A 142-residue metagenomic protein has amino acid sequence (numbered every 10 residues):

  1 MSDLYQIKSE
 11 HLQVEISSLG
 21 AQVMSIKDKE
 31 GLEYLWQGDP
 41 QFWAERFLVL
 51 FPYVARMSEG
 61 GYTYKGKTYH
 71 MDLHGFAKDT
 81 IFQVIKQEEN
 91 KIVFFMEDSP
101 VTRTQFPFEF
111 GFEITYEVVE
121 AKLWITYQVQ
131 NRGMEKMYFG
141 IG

Functional and structural regions predicted by a protein language model:
M1-G142: Surface-exposed acidic/polar loop and edge beta-strand patches at domain peripheries
